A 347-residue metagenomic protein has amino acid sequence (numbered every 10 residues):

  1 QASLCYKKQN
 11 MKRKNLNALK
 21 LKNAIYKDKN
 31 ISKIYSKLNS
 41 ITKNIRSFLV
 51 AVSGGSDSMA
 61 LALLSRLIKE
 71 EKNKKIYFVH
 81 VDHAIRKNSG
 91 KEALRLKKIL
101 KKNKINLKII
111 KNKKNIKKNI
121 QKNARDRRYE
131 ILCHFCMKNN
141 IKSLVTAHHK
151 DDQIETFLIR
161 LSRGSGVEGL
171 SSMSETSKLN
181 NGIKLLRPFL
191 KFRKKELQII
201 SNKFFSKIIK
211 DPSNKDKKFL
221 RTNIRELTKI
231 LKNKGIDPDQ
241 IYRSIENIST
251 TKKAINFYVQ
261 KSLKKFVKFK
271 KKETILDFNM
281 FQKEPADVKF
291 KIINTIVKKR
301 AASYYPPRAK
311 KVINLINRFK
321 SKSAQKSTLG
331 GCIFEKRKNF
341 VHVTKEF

Functional and structural regions predicted by a protein language model:
S3-D57, K69, K75-Y77, V81-H83 (+7 more regions): AMP-forming adenylation/ATP pyrophosphatase catalytic core
K12-L227: Core alpha/beta nucleotide-donor-binding catalytic domains of modification enzymes
